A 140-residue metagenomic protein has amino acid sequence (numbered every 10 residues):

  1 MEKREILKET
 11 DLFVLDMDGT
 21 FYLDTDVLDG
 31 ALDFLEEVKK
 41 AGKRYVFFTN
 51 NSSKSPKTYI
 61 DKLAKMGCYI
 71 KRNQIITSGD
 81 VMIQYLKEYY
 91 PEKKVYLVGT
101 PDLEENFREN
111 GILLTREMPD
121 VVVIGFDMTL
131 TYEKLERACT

Functional and structural regions predicted by a protein language model:
M1-T140: HAD-like aspartate-dependent phosphatase fold
